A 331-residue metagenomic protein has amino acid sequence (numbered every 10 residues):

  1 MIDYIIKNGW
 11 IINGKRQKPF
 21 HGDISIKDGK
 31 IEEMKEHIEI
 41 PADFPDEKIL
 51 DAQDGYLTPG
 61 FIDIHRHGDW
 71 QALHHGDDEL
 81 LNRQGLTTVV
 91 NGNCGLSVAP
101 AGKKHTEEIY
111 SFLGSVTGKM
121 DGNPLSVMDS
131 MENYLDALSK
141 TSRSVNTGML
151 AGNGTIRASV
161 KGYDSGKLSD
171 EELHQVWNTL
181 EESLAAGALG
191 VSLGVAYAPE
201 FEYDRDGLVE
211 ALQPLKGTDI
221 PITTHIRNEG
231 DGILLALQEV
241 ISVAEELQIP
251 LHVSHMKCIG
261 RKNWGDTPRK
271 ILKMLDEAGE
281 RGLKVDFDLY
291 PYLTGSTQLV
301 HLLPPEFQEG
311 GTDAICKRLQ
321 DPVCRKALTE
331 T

Functional and structural regions predicted by a protein language model:
M1-D43: N-terminal metal-binding scaffold of metallo-dependent hydrolase/deaminase domains
M1-I2, F44-E47, Q53, L57 (+6 more regions): Short coil/turn connectors at secondary-structure junctions
I2-I6, A42-G92: Replace "His-x-His-based motif
G9, G29, D54, H65 (+6 more regions): Divalent metal-coordination and catalytic microenvironments
I64-A72, K161-H174, V195-Y203: Active-site mouth loops of central-metabolism enzymes
H74-L189, L283-V285: Divalent-metal coordination cores built from histidine and acidic residues
A101-P124, E132-L135, G154-G166, L247 (+1 more regions): Polyanionic/metal-chelating signatures
T179-L184, A188-Q308: Functional cores that coordinate and move charged inorganic groups
